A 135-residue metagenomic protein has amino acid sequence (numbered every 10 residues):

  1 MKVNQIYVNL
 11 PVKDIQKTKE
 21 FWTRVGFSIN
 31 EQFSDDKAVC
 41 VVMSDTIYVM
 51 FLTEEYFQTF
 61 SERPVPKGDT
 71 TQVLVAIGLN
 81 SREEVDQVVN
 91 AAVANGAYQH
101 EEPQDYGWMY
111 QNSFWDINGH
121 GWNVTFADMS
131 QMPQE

Functional and structural regions predicted by a protein language model:
M1-I6, F27-R82, D86-W115, F126-E135: Vicinal oxygen chelate
N9, Q16, D86: Conserved catalytic core of two-component sensor histidine kinases
L10-K13, N80: Residue-level signal for the nucleotide or nucleotide-sugar donor/cofactor binding architecture
V12-D14, D105-Y106: Conserved beta-strand-loop-alpha-helix junction that forms the acyl-donor binding cleft
D14-I29: Amphipathic alpha-helical segments
T18-W22, A92, G119: Conserved active-site tyrosine of GNAT-family acetyltransferases
